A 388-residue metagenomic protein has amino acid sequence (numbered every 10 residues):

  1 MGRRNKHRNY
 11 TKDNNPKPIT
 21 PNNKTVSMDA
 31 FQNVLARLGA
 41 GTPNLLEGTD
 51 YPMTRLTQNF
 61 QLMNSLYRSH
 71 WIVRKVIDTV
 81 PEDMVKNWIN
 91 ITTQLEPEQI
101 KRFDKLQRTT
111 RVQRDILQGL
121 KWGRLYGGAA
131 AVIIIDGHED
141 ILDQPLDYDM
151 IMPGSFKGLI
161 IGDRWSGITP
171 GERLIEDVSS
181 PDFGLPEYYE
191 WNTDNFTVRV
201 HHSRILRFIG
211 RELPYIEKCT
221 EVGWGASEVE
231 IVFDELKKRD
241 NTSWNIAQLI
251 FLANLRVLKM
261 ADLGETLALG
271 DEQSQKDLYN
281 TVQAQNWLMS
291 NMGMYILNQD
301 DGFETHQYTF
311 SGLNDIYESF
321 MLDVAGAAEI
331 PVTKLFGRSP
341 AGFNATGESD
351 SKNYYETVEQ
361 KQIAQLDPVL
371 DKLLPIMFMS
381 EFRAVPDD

Functional and structural regions predicted by a protein language model:
M1-K86: N-terminal-proximal low-complexity accessory segments that begin disordered and transition into the first
S27-A30, L45-G48, P52, T309-F320 (+2 more regions): Secondary-structure capping and boundary motifs in well-ordered enzyme cores
F60-W224: Structured, mid-chain assembly/scaffold modules that mediate subunit interfaces within large macromolecular complexes
L95-R102, R108, V112-I116, S274 (+3 more regions): Short amphipathic alpha-helical segments
Q99, D136-L146, A268-V282, L373-D388: Charge-rich, acidic-biased intrinsically disordered regions
R199-S349: Extended, charged amphipathic alpha-helical segments
P340-D388: C-terminal structural cap/anchor segments
